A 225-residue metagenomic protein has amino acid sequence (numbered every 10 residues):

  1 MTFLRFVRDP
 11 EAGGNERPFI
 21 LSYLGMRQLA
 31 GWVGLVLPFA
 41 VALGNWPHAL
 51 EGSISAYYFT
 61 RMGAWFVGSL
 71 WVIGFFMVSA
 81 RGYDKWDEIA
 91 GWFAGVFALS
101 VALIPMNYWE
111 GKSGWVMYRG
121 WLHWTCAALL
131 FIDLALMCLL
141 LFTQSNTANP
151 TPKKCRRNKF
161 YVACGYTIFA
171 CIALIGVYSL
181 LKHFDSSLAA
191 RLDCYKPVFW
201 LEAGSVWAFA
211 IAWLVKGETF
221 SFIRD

Functional and structural regions predicted by a protein language model:
M1-L21: Short, Lys/Arg-rich, polar N-terminal cytosolic tail immediately upstream of the first transmembrane signal-anchor
P18-W32: N-terminal membrane topogenic signal
W32-L50: Alpha-helical transmembrane segments of multi-pass membrane proteins
G34-P38, F66-M77, A128-L139, E202-K216: Hydrophobic cores of alpha-helical transmembrane segments in multi-pass inner/ER membrane proteins, independent
E51-F66, D84-A94, K112-I132, P197 (+1 more regions): Transmembrane alpha-helix entry/boundary detector in multi-pass membrane proteins
F75-K85: C-terminal ends of transmembrane helices
A94-F160: Membrane-proximal helix-loop-helix units in multi-pass membrane proteins
F169-D225: C-terminal transmembrane-bundle signature of multipass membrane proteins, characterized by strong activation on
